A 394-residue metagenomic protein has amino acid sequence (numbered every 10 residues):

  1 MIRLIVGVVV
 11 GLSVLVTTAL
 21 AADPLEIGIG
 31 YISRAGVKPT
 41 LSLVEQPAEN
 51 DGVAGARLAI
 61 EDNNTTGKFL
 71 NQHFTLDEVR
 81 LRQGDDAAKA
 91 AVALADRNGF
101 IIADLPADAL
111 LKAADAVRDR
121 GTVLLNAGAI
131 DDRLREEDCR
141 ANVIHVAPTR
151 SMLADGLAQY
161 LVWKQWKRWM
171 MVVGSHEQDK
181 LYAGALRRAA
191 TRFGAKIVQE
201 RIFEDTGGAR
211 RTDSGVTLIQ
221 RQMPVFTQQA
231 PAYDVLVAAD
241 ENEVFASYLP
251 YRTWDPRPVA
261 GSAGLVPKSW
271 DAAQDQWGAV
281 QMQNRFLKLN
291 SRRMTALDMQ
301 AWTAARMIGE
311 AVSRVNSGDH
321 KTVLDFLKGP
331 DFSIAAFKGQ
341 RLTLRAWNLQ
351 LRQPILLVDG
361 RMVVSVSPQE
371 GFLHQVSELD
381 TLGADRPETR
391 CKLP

Functional and structural regions predicted by a protein language model:
I2-V8, L20-P394: Extracytosolic ligand-binding ectodomains
V16-T18: N-terminal signal peptide c-region/cleavage motif recognized by signal peptidases
